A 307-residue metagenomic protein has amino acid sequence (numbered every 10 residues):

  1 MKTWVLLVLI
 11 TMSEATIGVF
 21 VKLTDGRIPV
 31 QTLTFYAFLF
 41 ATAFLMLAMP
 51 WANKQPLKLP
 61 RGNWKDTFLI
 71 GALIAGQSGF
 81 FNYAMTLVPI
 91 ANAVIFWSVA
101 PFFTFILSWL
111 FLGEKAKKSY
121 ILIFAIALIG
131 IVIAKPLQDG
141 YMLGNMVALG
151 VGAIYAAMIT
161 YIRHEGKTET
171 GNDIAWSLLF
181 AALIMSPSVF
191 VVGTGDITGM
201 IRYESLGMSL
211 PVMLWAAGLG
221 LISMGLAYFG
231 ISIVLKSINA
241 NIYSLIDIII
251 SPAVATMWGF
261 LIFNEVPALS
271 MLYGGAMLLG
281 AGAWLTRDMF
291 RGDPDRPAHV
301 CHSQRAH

Functional and structural regions predicted by a protein language model:
M1-T32, A72, F80, L137-H164 (+2 more regions): Glycine-/small-residue-enriched transmembrane alpha-helix faces in small-molecule transporters and effluxers
T3-L6, T32-A48, I123, L143-V147 (+2 more regions): Hydrophobic alpha-helical transmembrane segments of multi-pass integral membrane proteins, especially transporters
M12, Y36, A93-V99, I162-A182 (+1 more regions): Helix-helix packing/entry segments at the starts of transmembrane helices
A15, V19, G71, A75-G79 (+7 more regions): Hydrophobic/small/kink-forming positions within alpha-helical transmembrane segments of polytopic membrane proteins
T16-F20, A52-N92, W97, I133 (+1 more regions): Specific transmembrane alpha-helical segments of multi-pass solute transporters/efflux pumps, especially DMT/EamA
T32-A43, N82-K115, V151, A240-F260: Specific alpha-helical transmembrane segments that line the substrate/conduction pathway and gating interfaces
F38, L214, I248-H307: C-terminal-most transmembrane helix of multi-pass membrane proteins
L45, A116-P136, A153-Y155, L269-M289: Hydrophobic transmembrane alpha-helices of multi-pass small-molecule transport proteins
